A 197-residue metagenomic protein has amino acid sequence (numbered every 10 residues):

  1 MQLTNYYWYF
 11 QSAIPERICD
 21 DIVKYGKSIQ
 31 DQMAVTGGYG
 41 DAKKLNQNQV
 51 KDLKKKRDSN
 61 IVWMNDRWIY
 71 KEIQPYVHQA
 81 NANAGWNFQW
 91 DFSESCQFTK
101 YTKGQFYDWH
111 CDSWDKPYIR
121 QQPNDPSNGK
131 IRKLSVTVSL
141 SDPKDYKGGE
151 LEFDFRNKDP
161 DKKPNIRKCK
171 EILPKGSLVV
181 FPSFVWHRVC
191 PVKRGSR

Functional and structural regions predicted by a protein language model:
M1-V180, F184-R197: Fe(II)/2-oxoglutarate oxygenase catalytic core
